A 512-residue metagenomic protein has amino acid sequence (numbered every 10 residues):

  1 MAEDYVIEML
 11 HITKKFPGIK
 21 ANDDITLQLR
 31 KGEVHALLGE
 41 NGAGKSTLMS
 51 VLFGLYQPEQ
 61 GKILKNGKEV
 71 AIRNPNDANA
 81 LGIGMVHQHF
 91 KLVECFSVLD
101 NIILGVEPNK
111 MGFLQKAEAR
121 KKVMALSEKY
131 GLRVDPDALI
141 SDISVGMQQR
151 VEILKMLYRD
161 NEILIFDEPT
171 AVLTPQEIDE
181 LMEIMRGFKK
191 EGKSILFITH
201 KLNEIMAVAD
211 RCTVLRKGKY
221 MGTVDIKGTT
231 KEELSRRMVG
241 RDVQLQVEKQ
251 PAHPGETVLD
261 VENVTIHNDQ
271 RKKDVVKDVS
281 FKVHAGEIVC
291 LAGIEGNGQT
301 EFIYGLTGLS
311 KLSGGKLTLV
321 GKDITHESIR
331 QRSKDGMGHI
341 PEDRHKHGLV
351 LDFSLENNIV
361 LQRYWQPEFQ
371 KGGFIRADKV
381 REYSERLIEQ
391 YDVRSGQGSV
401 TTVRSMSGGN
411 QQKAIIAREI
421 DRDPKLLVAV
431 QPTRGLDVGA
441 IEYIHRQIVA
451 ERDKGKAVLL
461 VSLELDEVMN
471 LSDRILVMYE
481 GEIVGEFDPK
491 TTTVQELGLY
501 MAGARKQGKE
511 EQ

Functional and structural regions predicted by a protein language model:
A2-Q512: Glycine-rich phosphate-binding loops of nucleotide-dependent enzymes
